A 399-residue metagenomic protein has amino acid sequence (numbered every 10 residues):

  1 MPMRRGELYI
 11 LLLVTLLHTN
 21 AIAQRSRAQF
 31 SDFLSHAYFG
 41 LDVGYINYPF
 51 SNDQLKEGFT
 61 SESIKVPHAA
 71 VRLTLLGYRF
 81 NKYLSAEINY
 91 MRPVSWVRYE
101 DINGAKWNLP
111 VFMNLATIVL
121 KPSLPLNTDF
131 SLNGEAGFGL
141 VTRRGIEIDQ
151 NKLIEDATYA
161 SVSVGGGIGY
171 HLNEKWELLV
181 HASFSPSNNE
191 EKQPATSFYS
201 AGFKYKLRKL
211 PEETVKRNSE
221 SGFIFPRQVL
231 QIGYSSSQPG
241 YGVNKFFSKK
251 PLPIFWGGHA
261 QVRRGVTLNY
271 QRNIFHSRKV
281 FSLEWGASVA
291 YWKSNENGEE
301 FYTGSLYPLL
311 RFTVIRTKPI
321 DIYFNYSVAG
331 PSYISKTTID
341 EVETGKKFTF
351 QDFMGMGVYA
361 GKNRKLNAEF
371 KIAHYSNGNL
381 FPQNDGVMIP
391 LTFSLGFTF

Functional and structural regions predicted by a protein language model:
A23-Y78, T196-Q271, G396-T398: Short glycine/proline- and aromatic-enriched beta-strand/turn motifs that initiate or cap beta-hairpins
A37, A70-T74, N114-I118, F138 (+6 more regions): Hydrophobic, lipid-facing positions within transmembrane beta-strands of outer-membrane proteins
A37-L41, L84-I88, A116, L132-A136 (+9 more regions): Transmembrane beta-strands of outer-membrane beta-barrel proteins
Y45, Y78, P122-L124, I168-Y170 (+6 more regions): Residue-level signature of outer-membrane beta-barrel architecture
N47, L75-E147, V262-I334: Gram-negative (and chloroplast) outer-membrane scaffold detector with strong preference for beta-barrel transmembrane
S51-G58, R98-G104, R144-K152, E190-S197 (+5 more regions): Outer-membrane beta-barrel translocator domains and adjoining extracellular loop/strand segments of Gram-negative
E62-H68, K106-F112, L153-T158, E191-S197 (+4 more regions): Replace "Gram-negative outer membrane beta-barrel proteins" with "bacterial and organellar outer membrane beta-barrel
Y83-A86, T128-L132, Y170-V180, K209-T214 (+3 more regions): Repeated loop/turn-to-beta-strand initiation elements of outer-membrane beta-barrel proteins
